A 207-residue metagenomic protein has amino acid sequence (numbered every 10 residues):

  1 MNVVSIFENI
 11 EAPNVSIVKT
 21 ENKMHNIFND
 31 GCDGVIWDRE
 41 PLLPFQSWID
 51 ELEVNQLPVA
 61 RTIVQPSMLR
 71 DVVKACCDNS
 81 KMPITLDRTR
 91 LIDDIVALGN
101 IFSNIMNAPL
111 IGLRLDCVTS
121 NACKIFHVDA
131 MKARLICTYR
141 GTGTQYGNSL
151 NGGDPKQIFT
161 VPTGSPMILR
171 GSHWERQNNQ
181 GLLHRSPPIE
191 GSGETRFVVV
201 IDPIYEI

Functional and structural regions predicted by a protein language model:
M1-D78, T89-A97: N-terminal auxiliary "cap/dimerization" subdomain that precedes the catalytic jelly-roll/cupin core of mononuclear
N2-I17, C77-I84, I189-E194, V200-I207: Low-complexity intrinsically disordered segments
E21, N121-K124, L183-S186: Glycine-rich, charged/polar anion/phosphate-binding loops that engage phosphate groups from diverse ligands
V35-D38, G112-D116, C137, I168-L169 (+1 more regions): A structural signal for short, well-ordered beta-strand segments and their strand-loop junctions that often border
F45-S47, Y146-N148, Q177-N178: Short helix/loop capping segments that flank catalytic or ligand/cofactor-binding pockets
V72-S120: Extracellular-facing segments of soluble proteins and assemblies that are Gly/Ser/Thr-biased and enriched in aromatics
S120-R170: Catalytic core of non-heme Fe(II) oxygenases with the double-stranded beta-helix
P155-I207: Catalytic core of Fe(II)/2-oxoglutarate
